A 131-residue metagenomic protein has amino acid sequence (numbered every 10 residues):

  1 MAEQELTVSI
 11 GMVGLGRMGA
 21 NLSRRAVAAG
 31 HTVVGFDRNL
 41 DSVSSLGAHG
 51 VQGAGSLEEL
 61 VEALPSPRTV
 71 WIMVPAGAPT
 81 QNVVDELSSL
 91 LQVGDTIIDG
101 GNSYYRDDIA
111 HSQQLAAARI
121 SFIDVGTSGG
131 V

Functional and structural regions predicted by a protein language model:
M1-R68, G94, I123, V131: NAD(P)+-binding Rossmann beta1-loop-alpha1 motif at the extreme N-terminus of oxidoreductases
G35, I72, I97-D99: Structural beta-sheet core signal
V70-E86, Y104-D107: Beta-loop-alpha module in the N-terminal Rossmann-like domain of NAD(P)-dependent dehydrogenases, especially those
V93-T96, G100-V131: Rossmann-fold NAD(P)-binding glycine/threonine-rich loop
